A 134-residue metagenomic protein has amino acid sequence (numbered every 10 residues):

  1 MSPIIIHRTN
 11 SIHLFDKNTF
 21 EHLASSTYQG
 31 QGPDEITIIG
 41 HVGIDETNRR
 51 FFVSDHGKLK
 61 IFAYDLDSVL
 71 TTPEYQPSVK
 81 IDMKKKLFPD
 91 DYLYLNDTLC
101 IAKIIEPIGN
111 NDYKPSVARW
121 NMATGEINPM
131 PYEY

Functional and structural regions predicted by a protein language model:
M1-I12, I104: Beta-strand-rich domains and repeat architectures in extracellular enzymes and scaffolds, especially beta-propellers
M1-S2, T47-R49, D97-T98: Short coil/turn segments that connect the beta-strands within blades of beta-propeller domains
I5-R8, S54-F62, I108-K114: Short, solvent-exposed loop/turn segments at conserved positions within beta-propeller repeat blades
L14, I61-A63, R119: Conserved blade-register residue in beta-propeller folds
T19-A24, S68-P77, T124-P129: Beta-strand initiation motifs
E21-L59, P77-L87: Blade-loop segments of beta-propeller domains
G57-L59, D65-G109, E133: Asp-box/WD-like beta-propeller blade repeats and closely related beta-sheet repeat scaffolds
D65-S68, K114-G125: Beta-propeller blade signature
